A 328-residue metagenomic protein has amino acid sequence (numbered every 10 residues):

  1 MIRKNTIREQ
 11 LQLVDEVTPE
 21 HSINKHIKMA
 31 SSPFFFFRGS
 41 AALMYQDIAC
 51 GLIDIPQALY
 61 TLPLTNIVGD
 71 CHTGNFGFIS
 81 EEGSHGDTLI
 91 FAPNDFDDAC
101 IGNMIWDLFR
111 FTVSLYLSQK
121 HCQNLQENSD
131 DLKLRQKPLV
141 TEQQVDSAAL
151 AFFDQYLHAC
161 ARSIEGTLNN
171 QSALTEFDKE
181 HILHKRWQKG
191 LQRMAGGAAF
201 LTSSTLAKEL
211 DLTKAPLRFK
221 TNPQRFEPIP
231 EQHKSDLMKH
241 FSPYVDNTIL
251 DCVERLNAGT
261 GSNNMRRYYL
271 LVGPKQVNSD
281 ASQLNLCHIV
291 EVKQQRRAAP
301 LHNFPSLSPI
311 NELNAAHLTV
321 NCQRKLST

Functional and structural regions predicted by a protein language model:
M1-P19, K28-I55, L62-V68, T73-R186 (+1 more regions): Conserved ATP-binding subdomain of kinase catalytic cores across diverse folds
L11-S22, I105, A215, F219-P228: Short secondary-structure boundary segments
T61-P63, N222-P223: Short, exposed beta-strand "edge-strand" segments with a Pro/Gly-rich flavor and a Y/T-containing core
W187-G261, L271: Acidic catalytic cores of enzymes that act on phosphate-bearing nucleotides/polynucleotides
